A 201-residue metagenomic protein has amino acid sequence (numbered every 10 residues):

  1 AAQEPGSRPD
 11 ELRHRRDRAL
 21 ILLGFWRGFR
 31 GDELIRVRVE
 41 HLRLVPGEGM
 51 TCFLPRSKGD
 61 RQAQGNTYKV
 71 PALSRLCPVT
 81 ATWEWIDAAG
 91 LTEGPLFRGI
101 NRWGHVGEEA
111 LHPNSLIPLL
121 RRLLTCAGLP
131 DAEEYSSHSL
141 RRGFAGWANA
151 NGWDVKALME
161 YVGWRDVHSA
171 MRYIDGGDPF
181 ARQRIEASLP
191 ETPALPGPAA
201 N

Functional and structural regions predicted by a protein language model:
A1-S139, W147-N201: Conserved catalytic core of the tyrosine transesterase superfamily
